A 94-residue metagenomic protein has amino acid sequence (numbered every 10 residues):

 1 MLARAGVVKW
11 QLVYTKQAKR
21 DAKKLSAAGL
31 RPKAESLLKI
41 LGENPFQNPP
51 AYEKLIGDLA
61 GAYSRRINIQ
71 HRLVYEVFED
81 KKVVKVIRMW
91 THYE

Functional and structural regions predicted by a protein language model:
M1-K24, A28-S36, I56, R65-R72 (+1 more regions): Enriched for short, Lys/Arg-rich terminal
K39-R66: A short, surface-exposed loop/turn module that caps and links secondary-structure elements
